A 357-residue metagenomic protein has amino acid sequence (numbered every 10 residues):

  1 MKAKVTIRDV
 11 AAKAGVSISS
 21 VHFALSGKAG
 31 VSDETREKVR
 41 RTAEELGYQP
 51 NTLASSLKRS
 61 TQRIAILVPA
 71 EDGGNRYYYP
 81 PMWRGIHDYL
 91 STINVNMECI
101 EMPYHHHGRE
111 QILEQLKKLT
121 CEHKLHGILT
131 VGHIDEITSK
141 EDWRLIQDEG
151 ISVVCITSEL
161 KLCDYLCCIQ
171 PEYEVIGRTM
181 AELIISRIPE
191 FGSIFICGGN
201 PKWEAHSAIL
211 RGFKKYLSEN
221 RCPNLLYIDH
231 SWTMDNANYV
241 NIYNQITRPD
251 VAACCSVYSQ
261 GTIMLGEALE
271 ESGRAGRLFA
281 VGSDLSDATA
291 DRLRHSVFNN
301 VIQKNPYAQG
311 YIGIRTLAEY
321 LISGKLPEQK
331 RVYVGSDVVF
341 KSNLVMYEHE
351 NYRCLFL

Functional and structural regions predicted by a protein language model:
M1-S60, L357: N-terminal helix-turn-helix DNA-binding module of bacterial transcription factors
T42, L217, N305-L357: Hinge/cleft segment of the Venus flytrap/periplasmic-binding protein
Q49-E114: Amphipathic helical "hinge" segments at domain boundaries
Y77-I93, I176-M180, E204-N224, M264-A268 (+1 more regions): Short, solvent-exposed amphipathic alpha-helices that sit in or adjacent to ligand/effector-binding or catalytic
L90-R109, S193-I196, K214-N236, D250-V251: Short beta-strand elements in bilobed, periplasmic/extracellular small-molecule ligand-binding domains
H126-I146, G212-F213, N224-R292: Hydrophobic alpha-helical
I134-V175, S286-N299: Flexible loop/hinge segments that line or gate small-molecule binding clefts
C167-F195, A208, N236-N241, D287-T289 (+1 more regions): Hydrophobic alpha-helical segments within soluble ligand-binding/sensing domains
